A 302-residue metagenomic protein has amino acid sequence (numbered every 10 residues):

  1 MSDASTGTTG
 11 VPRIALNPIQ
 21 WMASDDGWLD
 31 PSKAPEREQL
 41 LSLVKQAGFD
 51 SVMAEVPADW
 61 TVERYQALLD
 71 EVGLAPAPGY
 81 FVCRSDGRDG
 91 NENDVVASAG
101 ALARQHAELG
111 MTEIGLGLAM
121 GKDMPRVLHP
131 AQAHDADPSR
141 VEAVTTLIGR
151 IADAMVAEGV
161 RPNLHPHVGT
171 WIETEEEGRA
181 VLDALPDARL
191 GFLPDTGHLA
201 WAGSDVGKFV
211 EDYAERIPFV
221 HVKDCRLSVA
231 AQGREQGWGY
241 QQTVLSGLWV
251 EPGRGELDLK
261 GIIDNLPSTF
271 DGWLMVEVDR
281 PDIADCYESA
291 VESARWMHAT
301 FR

Functional and structural regions predicted by a protein language model:
M1-E113, T146, G191, D264 (+1 more regions): N-terminal pre-domain/capping segments
D3, E92-F192: Active-site acidic/histidine proton-transfer and metal-coordination neighborhood in alpha/beta enzyme cores
A15-P18, A77-G79, E113-A119, E215-R226 (+1 more regions): Non-cysteine beta-strand/loop elements that form the S-adenosyl-L-methionine
I19-W21, E55-P57, F81-D86, A119-G121 (+4 more regions): Active-site beta-loop-alpha junctions enriched in small/polar residues
L29-K33, G121-P130, A230-Q242: Short, flexible, mixed-charge acidic loops at enzyme active sites
V52, T145-E251, E256, R302: Acidic/histidine-rich catalytic cores of soluble enzymes
G253-S268: A short, acidic, amphipathic alpha-helical segment used as a generic capping/interface helix at domain edges
M275-C286: A short, acidic, flexible beta-alpha connecting loop/helix-capping segment that sits on the rim of active
